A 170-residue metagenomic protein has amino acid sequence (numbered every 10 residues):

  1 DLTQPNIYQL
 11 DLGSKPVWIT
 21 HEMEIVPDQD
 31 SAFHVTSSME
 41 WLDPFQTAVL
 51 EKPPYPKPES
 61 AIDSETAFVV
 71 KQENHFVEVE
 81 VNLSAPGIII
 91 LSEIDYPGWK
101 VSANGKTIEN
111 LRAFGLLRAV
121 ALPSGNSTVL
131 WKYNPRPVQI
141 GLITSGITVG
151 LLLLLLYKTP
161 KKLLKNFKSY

Functional and structural regions predicted by a protein language model:
D1-I62, S84: Extracytoplasmic
L42-Y170: Active-site-proximal, structured, solvent-exposed surfaces of multi-pass membrane proteins that position macromolecular
